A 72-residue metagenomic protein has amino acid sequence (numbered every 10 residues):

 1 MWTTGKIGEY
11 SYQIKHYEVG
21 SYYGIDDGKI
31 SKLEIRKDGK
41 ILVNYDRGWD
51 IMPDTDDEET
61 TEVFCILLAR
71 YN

Functional and structural regions predicted by a protein language model:
M1-G20: Negatively charged, low-complexity tracts enriched in Asp/Glu with abundant Ser/Thr
T3, S31-I35: Short polybasic amphipathic segments
S11, H16, G28, K37-D38 (+1 more regions): Cystatin/cathelin-like cysteine-protease inhibitor module
G20-Y22, P53: Residues in flexible loops and secondary-structure boundaries
G24-S31: Short coil-to-beta strand junction motifs in C2/discoidin
K37-N72: Mixed-charge, Lys/Arg-enriched low-complexity segments
